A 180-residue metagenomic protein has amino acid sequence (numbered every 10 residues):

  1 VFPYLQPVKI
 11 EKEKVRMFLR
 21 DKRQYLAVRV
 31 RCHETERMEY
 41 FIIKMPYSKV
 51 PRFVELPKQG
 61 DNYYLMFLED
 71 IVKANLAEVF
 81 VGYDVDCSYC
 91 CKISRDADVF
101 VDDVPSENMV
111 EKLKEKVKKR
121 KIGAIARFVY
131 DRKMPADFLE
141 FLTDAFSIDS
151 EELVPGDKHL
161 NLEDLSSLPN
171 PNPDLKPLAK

Functional and structural regions predicted by a protein language model:
F2-K180: N-terminal localization/anchoring segments of enzymes in phospholipid and broader phosphate metabolism
